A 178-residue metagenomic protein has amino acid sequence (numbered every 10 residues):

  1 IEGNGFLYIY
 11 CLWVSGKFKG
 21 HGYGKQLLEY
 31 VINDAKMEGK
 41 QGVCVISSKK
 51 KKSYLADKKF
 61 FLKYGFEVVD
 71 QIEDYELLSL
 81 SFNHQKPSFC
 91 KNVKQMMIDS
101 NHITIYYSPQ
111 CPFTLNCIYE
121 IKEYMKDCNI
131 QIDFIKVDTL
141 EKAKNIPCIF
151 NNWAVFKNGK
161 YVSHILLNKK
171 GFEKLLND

Functional and structural regions predicted by a protein language model:
I1-C11: Conserved acyl-donor/pantetheine-binding loop and adjacent beta-alpha core of acyl/acetyltransferases and related
Y10-K19, K49: A short, internal acetyl-CoA/4′-phosphopantetheine-binding micro-motif in the GNAT/acyltransferase core
V14, G20-A35: Conserved acetyl-CoA-binding loop-helix of GNAT-fold acetyltransferases
N33-S53: Conserved GNAT acetyl-CoA-binding A-motif
I46-S47, K58, L62-S79, V162: Conserved catalytic-core motifs of GNAT/GCN5-like acyltransferases
E73-M96: C-terminal "cap" of GNAT-fold acetyltransferases
V93-D127: Local sequence-structure signature of Cys/Sec-based thiol-disulfide redox active-site neighborhoods
N158-D178: Non-catalytic, surface beta->alpha helical segment in thiol-disulfide oxidoreductase systems
